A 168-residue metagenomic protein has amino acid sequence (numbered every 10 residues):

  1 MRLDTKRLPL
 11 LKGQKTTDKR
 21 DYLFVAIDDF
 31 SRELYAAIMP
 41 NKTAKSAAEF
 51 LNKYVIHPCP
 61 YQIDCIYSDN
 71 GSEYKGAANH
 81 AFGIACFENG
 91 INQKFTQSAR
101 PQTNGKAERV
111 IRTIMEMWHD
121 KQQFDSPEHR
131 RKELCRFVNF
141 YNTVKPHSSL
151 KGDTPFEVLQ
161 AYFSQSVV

Functional and structural regions predicted by a protein language model:
M1-I27, E33, E49: Mobile-element integrase/transposase regions, centering on the N-terminal DNA-binding/Zn-coordinating module
T5, D29, N41, N70: Residues immediately flanking
K19-R20, A36-Y61, C65: Active-site beta-loop-alpha junctions of metal-dependent nucleic acid enzymes, especially the RNase H-like/DDE
E33-A37, K94-T96, D120: Short small-residue beta-strand/loop micro-motif enriched in glycine and branched aliphatics
K42, Y61-A77, K151-F156: Acidic/histidine-rich, metal-coordinating catalytic segments
S68-N70, Y74, H80-C86, Q93-E116 (+2 more regions): RNase H-like two-metal-ion nuclease catalytic core shared by retroviral integrases and related mobile-element nucleases
N89-I91, T113-V168: C-terminal domain-tail junction helix/linker
